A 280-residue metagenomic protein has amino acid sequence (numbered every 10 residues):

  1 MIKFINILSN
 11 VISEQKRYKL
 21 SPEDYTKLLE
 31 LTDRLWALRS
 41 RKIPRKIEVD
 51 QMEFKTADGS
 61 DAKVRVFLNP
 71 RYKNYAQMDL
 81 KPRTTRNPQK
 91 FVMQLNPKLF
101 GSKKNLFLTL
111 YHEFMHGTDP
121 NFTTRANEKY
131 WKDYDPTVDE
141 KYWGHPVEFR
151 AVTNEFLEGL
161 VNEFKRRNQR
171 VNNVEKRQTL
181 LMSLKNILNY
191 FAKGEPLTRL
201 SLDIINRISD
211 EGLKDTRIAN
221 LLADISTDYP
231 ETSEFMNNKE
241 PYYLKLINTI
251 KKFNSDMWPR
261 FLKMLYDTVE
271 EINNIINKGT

Functional and structural regions predicted by a protein language model:
K3-Q15, E30: Proteolytic processing junctions in secreted/extracellular precursors, especially proprotein convertase/trypsin-like
K16-K19, E23-K27, E270-T280: N-terminal low-structure segments adjacent to metalloprotease catalytic domains across cellular compartments
Y25-S60, F114: Zn2+-dependent metallopeptidase catalytic core
R65-K104, F114-N121: Active-site scaffold of zinc-dependent metalloenzymes
K104, L108, H112, H145 (+2 more regions): A structural signal for well-ordered alpha-helical segments within the folded catalytic domains of diverse enzymes
K104, P120-E148: Post-HEXXH active-site segment of zinc metalloproteases
T109, F114, T123-N127, F164: Catalytic phosphate/metal-binding cores of nucleic-acid and nucleotide-processing enzymes, i.e., regions that mediate
T153-T280: Pan-zinc metallopeptidase signature
